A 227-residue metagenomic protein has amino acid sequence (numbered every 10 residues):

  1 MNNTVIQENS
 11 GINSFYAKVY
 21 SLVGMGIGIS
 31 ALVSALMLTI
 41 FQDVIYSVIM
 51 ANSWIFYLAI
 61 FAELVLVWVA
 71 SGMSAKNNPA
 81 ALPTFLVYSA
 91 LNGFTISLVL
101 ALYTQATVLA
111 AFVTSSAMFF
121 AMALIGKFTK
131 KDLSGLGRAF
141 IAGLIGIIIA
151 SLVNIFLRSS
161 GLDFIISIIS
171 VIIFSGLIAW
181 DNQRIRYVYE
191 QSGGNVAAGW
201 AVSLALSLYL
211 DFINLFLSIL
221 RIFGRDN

Functional and structural regions predicted by a protein language model:
M1-N227: A hydrophobic alpha-helical transmembrane-helix feature that marks the membrane cores and membrane-interface segments
